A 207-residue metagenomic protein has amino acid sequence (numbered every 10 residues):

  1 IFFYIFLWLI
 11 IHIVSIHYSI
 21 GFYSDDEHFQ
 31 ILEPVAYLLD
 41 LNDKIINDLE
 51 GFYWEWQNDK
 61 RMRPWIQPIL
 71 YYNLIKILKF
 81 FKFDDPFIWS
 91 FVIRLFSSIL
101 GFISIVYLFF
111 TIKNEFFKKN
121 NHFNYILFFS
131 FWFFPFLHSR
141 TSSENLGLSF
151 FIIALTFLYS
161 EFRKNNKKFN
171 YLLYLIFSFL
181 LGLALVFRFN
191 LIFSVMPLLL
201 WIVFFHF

Functional and structural regions predicted by a protein language model:
I1-D25, A36, W132, L183-F187: Transmembrane signal-anchor helices characteristic of membrane glycosylation enzymes that use polyprenol
I13-H17, F29-M62, I66, L70-F81: Extracytosolic helix-loop segments that constitute the early lumenal/periplasmic catalytic or substrate-binding loops
S24-D26, F136-G147: Short acidic/glycine- and proline-prone juxtamembrane loop motifs at membrane-interface regions of multi-pass membrane
I31-D40, G101, I105, F128 (+3 more regions): Hydrophobic core segments of transmembrane alpha-helices in multi-pass, intramembrane catalytic enzymes
Y71, I75-K79, I105-K113, W132-F136 (+2 more regions): Hydrophobic transmembrane alpha-helices
F91-N120, I153: Transmembrane-helix motifs of polytopic, lipid-linked glycan transferases
N121-F134, L148-S149, N170, Y174: Membrane-embedded helix bundles of polyisoprenyl
F157-I176, L181, I192-F207: Perimembrane helix-loop-helix junctions
